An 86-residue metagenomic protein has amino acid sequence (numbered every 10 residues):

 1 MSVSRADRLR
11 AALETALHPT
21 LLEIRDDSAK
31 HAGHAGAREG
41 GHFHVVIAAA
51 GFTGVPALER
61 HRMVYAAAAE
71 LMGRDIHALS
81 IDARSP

Functional and structural regions predicted by a protein language model:
M1-G36: N-terminal first-folded block
M1-V3, A49, A67: N-terminal/domain-start segments enriched in small and hydrophobic, helix-friendly residues, covering either
H18-T20, E39-F43, D75-L79: A generic structural signal for short beta-strands and their flanking turns/coil linkers
R25, V46-A48, D82-R84: Solvent-exposed beta-strand sheet faces enriched in polar/charged residues
A32-A49: A short, structured beta-strand/loop element
T53-P86: C-terminal structural segments of small proteins and small subunits
